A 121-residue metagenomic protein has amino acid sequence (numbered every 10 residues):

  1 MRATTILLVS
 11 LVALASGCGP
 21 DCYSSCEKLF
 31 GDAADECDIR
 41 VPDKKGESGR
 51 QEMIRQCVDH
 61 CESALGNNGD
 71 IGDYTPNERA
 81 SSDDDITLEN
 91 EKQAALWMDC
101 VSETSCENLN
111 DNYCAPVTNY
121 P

Functional and structural regions predicted by a protein language model:
M1-G17: Sec-dependent bacterial lipoprotein signal peptides
C18-P121: Mature extracellular/luminal domains of secreted and GPI-anchored eukaryotic proteins, especially small
